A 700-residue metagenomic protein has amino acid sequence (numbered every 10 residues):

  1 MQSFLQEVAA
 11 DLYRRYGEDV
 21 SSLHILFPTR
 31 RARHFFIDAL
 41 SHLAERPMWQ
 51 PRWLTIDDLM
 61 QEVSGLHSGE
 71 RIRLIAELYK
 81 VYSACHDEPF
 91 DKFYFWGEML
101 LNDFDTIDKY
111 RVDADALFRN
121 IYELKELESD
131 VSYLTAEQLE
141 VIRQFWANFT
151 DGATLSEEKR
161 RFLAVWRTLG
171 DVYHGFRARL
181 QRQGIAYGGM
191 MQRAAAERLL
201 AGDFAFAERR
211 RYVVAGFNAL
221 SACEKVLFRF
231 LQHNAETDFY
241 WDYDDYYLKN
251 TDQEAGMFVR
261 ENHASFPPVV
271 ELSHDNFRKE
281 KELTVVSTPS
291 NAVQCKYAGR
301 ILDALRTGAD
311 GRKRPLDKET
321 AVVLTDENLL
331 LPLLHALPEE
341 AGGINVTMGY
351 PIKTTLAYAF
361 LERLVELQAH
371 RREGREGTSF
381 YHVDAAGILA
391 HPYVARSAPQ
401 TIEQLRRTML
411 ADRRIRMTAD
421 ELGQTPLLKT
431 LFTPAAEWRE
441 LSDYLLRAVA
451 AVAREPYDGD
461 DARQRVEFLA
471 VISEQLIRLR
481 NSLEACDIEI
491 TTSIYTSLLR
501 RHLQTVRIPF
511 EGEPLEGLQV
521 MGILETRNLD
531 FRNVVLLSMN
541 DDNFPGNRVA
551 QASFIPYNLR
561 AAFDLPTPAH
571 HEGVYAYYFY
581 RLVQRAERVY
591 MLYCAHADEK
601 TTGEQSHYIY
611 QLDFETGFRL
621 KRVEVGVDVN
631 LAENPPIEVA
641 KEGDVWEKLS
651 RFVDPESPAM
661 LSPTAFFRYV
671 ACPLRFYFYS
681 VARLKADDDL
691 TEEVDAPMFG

Functional and structural regions predicted by a protein language model:
M1-N558, G617-R622, D688, E692 (+1 more regions): Nucleic acid-machinery interaction/catalytic patches
H24, L302, R306, Y610-G700: C-terminal, charged and often intrinsically disordered regions of DNA end-processing helicases and nucleases
D238, T284, G343, F360 (+10 more regions): Generic structural signal for residues positioned in beta-strands
Y393, P566-T616: C-terminal accessory regions
N528, L582, C672: Hydrophobic, well-ordered secondary-structure elements that form the walls of internal hydrophobic environments
N540-N543, A597-E599, R683-K685: Short, surface-exposed beta-strand-loop junctions and turns on beta-sheet-rich folds
A552-P568, R581: Active-site rim segments in enzyme catalytic domains, especially the processed small/beta chain of N-terminal
